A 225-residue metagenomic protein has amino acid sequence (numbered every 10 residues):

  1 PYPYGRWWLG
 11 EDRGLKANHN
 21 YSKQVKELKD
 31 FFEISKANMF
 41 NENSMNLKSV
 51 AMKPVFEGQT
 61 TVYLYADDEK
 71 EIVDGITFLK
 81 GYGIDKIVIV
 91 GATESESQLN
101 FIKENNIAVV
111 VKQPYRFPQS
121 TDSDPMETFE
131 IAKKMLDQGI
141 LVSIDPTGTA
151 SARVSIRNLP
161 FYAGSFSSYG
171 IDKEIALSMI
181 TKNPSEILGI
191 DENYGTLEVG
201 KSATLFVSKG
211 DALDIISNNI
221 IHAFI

Functional and structural regions predicted by a protein language model:
P1-K86: Polyanionic/metal-chelating signatures
Q24, L28, E71, Q98 (+3 more regions): Stable alpha-helical elements in mature extracytoplasmic
K48, E71, S95, E127-T128 (+1 more regions): Amphipathic coiled-coil/heptad-repeat helices and related helical stalk/stem segments that mediate oligomerization
A51, S97-Q98, I131, G195: Short acidic active-site motifs
T61, K103, Q113-Y115, S123-G210 (+2 more regions): His/Asp/Glu-enriched, well-ordered alpha-helical/loop segment that forms or immediately abuts the divalent-metal
Y63-D67, D85-E94, P114-S120: Catalytic beta/alpha-barrel core
L79-K86, K103-V110, G139-L141: Glycine-enriched alpha-helix->loop->beta-strand junction motifs that scaffold or abut catalytic
E94-E104: Active-site-adjacent beta->alpha loops and helix N-cap segments on the catalytic face of soluble alpha/beta enzymes
